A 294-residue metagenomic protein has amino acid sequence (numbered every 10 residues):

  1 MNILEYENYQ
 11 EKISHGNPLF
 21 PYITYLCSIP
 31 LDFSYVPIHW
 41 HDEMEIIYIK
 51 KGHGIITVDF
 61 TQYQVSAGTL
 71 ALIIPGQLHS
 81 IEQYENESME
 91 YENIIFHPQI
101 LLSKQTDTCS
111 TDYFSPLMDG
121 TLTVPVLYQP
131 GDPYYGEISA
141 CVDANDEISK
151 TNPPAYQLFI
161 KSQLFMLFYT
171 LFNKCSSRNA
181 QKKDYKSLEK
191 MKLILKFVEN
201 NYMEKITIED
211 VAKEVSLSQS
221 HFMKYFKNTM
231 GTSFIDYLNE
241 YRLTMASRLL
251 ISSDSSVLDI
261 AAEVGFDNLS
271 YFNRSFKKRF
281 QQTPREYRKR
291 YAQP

Functional and structural regions predicted by a protein language model:
M1-L70, Q77, T111-D112, D119-L122 (+2 more regions): Generic protein-terminus/edge-of-domain signal
N2-T24, L78-D146: A hydrophobic/aromatic-rich effector-binding and dimerization subdomain of bacterial HTH-type transcriptional regulators
K50, L122, S139-K150, L195 (+2 more regions): Regular secondary-structure segments
V124-Y135, S149-E204, I208-V215, N228-D236 (+1 more regions): Short, Lys/Arg-enriched, Trp-marked, Pro/Gly-tolerant hinge/linker segments that flank
K192-N200, K205-S218, K224-S270, K289-P294: Terminal helix-turn-helix DNA-binding modules in bacterial transcription factors
